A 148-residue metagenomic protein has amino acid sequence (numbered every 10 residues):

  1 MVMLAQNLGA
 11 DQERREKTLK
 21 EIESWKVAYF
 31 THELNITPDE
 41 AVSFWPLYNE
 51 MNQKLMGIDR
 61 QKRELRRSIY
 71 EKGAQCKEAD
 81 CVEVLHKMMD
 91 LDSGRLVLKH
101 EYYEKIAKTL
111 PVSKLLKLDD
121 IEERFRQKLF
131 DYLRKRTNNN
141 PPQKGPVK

Functional and structural regions predicted by a protein language model:
M1-E13: Bacterial Sec-dependent N-terminal signal peptides
V2-L4, M88, I121: Low-complexity, intrinsically disordered/propeptide-like segments
L8, R15-E16, K26-T109: Amphipathic alpha-helical segments
R15-E16, E21, E33, S93-K148: Amphipathic, charged alpha-helical segments and their helix-to-coil junctions in extracytoplasmic/peripheral assemblies
